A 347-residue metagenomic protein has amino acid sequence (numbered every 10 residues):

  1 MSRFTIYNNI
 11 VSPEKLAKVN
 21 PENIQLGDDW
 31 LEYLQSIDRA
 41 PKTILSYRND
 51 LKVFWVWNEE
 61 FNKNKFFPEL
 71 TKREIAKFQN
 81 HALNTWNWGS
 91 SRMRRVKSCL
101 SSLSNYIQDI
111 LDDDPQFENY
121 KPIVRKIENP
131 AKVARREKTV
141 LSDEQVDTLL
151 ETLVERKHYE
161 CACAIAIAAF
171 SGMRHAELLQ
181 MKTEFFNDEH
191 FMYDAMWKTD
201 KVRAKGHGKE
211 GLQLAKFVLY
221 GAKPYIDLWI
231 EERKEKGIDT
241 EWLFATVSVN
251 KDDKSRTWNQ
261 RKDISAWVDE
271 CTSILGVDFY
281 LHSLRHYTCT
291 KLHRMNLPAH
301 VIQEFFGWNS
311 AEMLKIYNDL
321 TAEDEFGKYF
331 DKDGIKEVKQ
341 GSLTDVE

Functional and structural regions predicted by a protein language model:
M1-E14, K332-E347: C-terminal secondary-structure termini that scaffold catalytic or DNA-interacting sites
D28-L45, N49-R136, T152: N-terminal core-binding DNA-recognition domain of tyrosine recombinases/integrases
D109-D113, A168-F191, H300-V301: Short, charged phosphate-coordinating catalytic segments
D143-H175: Basic, Lys/Arg- and aromatic-enriched nucleic-acid-binding interface segment
Q180-P224: Conserved tyrosine-mediated DNA breakage-rejoining catalytic core shared by Y-recombinases
L219-V277: Active-site/catalytic core of tyrosine-dependent DNA strand-transfer enzymes
S265-E304, W308: Short, basic (Lys/Arg/His-rich) helix/loop patches that form interaction surfaces in the mid-to-C-terminal regions
F306-D331: Catalytic-site neighborhood detector that most strongly recognizes the C-terminal catalytic loop/helix of tyrosine
